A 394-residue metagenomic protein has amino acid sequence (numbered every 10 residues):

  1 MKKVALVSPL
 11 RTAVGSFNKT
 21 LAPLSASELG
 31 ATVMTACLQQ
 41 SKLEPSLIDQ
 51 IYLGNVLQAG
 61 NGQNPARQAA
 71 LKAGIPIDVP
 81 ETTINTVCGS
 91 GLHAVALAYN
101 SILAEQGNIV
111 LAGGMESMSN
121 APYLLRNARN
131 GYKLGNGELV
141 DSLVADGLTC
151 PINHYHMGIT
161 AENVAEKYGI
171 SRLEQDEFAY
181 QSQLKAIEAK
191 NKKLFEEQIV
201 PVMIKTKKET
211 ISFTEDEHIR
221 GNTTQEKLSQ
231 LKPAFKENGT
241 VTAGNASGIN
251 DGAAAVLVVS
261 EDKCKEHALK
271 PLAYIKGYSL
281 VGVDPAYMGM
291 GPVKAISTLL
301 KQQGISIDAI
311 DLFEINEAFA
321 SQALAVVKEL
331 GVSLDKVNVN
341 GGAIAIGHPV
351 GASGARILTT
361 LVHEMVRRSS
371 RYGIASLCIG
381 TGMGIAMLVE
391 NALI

Functional and structural regions predicted by a protein language model:
M1-S25, L139, T224-M290, K294 (+5 more regions): Condensing-enzyme catalytic core mediating Claisen C-C bond formation in acyl metabolism
R11-T12, P23-S27, A31-T32, Q40 (+3 more regions): N-terminal extracellular/periplasmic Venus flytrap/periplasmic-binding protein-like
P23-G89, H93-V110, G114-K133, I199-T214 (+2 more regions): Conserved beta-ketoacyl condensing-enzyme motif
A26-K42, P65-A69, A94-L97, M157-V164 (+5 more regions): Short, well-ordered amphipathic alpha-helical segments that serve as non-catalytic structural scaffolds within diverse
N55-I109, I152-H156, N222-G248, E329-R356 (+2 more regions): Conserved catalytic cysteine-centered active-site region of acyl-thioester-dependent Claisen-condensing enzymes
T86-E116, A165-L194, A255-D262, V327 (+2 more regions): Active-site-proximal alpha-helical scaffold in enzymes
I109-N163: Flexible glycine-/small-residue-enriched beta->alpha junction loops that bind anionic phosphate/pyrophosphate groups
I159-E162, F195-Q198, T206, K276-A345: Active-site pocket-lining segment
